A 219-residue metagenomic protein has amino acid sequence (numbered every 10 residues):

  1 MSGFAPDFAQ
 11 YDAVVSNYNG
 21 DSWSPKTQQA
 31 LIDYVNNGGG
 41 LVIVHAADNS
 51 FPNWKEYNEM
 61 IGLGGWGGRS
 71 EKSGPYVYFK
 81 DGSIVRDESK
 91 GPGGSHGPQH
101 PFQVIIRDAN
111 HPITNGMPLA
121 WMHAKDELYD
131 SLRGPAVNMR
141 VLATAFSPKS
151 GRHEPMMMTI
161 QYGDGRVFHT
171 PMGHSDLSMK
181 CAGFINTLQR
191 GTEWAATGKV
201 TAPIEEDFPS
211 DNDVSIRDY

Functional and structural regions predicted by a protein language model:
M1, N19-W23, L41, A47-F51 (+4 more regions): Solvent-exposed loop/turn segments at secondary-structure junctions within structured extracellular/periplasmic domains
S2-Q10: Short amphipathic alpha-helix with an adjacent loop that forms part of the alpha/beta core around
D7, K26-Q28, N53, E154 (+1 more regions): Residues at alpha-helix caps and immediate loop-helix transition turns in enzyme cores, especially N- and C-cap
D12-N17, V35, G40-H45, Q103-I105 (+4 more regions): Structural recognition of the beta-strand scaffold that forms the well-ordered cores of secreted hydrolase catalytic
D21-P112: A glycine-rich, often tryptophan-bearing local segment used as a flexible ligand/cofactor-contacting loop or short
N58-M60, L119-V137, I185-V200: Oxidoreductase and adenylate-handling cofactor-binding alpha/beta cores
Y78-G163: Catalytic beta-strand/loop cores that center a nucleophilic Ser/Cys/Thr and support acyl-enzyme chemistry
N138, P148-P155, Q161-Y219: Extracellular ligand-binding/catalytic regions of CAZymes and related secreted enzymes and adhesion modules
